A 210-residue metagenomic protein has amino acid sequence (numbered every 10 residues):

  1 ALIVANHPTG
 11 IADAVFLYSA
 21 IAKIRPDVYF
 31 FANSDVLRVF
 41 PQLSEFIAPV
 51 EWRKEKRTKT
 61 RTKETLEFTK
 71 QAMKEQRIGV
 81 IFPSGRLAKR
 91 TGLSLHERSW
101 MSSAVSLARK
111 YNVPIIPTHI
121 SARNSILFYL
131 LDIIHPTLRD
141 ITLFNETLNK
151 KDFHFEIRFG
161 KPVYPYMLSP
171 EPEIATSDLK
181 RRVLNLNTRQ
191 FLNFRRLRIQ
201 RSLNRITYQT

Functional and structural regions predicted by a protein language model:
A1-P8, A32-F40, K70-R77, Y111-T118: Short low-complexity stretches enriched in small and charged residues
L2-T58: Catalytic core of membrane glycerolipid acyltransferases/transacylases, capturing the structured, soluble-facing
T62-T210: Non-catalytic C-terminal accessory region of glycerolipid acyltransferases and related lyso-lipid remodeling enzymes
